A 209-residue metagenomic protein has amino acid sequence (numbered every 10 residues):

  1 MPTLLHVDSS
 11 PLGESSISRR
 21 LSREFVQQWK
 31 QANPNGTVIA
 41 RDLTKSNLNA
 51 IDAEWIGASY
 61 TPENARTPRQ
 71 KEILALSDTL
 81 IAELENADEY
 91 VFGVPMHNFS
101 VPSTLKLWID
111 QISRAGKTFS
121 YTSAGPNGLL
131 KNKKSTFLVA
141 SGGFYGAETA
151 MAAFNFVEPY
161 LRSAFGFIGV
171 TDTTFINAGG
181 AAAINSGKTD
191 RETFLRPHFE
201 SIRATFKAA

Functional and structural regions predicted by a protein language model:
M1, N35, N132, V170-D172: A generic structural signal for alpha->beta connector loops
M1-V94, F99-R114, P197-A209: N-terminal beta1-alpha1-beta2 submodule of the flavodoxin-like/Rossmannoid cofactor-binding fold
H6, F92, S135-V139, F175: Structural beta-sheet core signal
S10-L12, G142-G146, G180-I184: A short, flexible beta-alpha/helix-coil linker loop
L43, A140, A178-G180: Active-site donor-binding loop signature of nucleotide-sugar glycosyltransferases
A115-G116, E158: Conserved catalytic-core segment of NTP-binding enzymes
Y121-F167: Short, glycine-/small-residue-rich phosphate/pyrophosphate-handling segment
E148-A209: Glycine-rich phosphate/pyrophosphate-binding loop and the adjoining helix
